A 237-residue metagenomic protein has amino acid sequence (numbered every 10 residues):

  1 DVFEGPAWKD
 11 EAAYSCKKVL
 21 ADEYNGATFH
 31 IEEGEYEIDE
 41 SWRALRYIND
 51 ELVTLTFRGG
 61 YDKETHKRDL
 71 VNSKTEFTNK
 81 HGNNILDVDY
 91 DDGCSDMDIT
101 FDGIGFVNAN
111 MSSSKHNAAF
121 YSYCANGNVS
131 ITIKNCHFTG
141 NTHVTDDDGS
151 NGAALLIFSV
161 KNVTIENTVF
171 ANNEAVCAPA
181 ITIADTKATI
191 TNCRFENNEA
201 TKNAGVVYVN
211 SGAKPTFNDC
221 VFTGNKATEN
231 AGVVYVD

Functional and structural regions predicted by a protein language model:
D1-E32, E37, S41-W42: Acidic Gly/Asp/Thr-rich repetitive segments characteristic of extracellular carbohydrate-active and adhesion proteins
F3, L20, T54, N72 (+10 more regions): N-terminal non-cleavable signal-anchor helices
Y24, D50-V53, N72, H81 (+13 more regions): Parallel beta-helix/beta-solenoid
N25-T56, G60-K67, H81: N-terminal extracellular ligand-recognition/capping segment immediately after the signal peptide
E32, R58-G59, M97-N108, V129-T142 (+3 more regions): Right-handed parallel beta-helix
E40-R46, K74, T78-D91, S112-A125 (+4 more regions): Extracellular beta-strand/beta-solenoid scaffold signature
L52-S114, G140-T142: Right-handed parallel beta-helix/beta-spiral solenoid domain characteristic of secreted/periplasmic
